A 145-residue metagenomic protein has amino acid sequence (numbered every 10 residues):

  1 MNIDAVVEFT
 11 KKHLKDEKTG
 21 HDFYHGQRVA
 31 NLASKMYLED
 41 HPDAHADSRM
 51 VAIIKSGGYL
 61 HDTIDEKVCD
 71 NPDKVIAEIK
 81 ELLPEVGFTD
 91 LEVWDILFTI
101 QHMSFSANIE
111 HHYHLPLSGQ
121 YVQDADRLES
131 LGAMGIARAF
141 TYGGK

Functional and structural regions predicted by a protein language model:
M1-K11: Short alpha-helical hairpin
E17-I54, E66-K67, L82-V86: Alpha-helical phosphate/pyrophosphate-handling elements in metalloenzyme active cores
G20-F23, Y59-L60, D124-R127: Alpha-helical architecture
D47-K67, V75, L97-S106: His-Asp-centered metal-binding catalytic motifs of divalent-metal-dependent phosphohydrolases/nucleases
K67-V68, G132: Generic hydrophobic alpha-helical membrane-span motif
P72-L82: Post-HEXXH active-site segment of zinc metalloproteases
T89-K145: Histidine/acidic-rich helix-loop-helix segments that form or flank divalent-metal centers in metalloenzyme catalytic
